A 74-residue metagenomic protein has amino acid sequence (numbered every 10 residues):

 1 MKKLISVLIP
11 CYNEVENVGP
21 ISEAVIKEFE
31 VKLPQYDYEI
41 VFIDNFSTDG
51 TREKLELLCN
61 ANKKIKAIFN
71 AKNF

Functional and structural regions predicted by a protein language model:
M1-F74: Structured catalytic core of nucleotide-sugar glycosyltransferases
